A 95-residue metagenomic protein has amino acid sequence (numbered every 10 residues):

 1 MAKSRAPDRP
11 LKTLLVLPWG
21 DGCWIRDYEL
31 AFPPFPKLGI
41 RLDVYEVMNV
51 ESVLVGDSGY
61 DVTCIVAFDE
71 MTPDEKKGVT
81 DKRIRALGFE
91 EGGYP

Functional and structural regions predicted by a protein language model:
R5-C23: Short, basic/aromatic beta-hairpin or loop at an interaction surface
C23-L30: Short alpha-helix capping/helix-loop boundary micro-motifs
E46-G56: Short beta-strand-centered aromatic/proline hotspots
G56-T63: Extracellular interaction modules
T63-P95: Glycine- and charge-enriched low-complexity intrinsically disordered segments
